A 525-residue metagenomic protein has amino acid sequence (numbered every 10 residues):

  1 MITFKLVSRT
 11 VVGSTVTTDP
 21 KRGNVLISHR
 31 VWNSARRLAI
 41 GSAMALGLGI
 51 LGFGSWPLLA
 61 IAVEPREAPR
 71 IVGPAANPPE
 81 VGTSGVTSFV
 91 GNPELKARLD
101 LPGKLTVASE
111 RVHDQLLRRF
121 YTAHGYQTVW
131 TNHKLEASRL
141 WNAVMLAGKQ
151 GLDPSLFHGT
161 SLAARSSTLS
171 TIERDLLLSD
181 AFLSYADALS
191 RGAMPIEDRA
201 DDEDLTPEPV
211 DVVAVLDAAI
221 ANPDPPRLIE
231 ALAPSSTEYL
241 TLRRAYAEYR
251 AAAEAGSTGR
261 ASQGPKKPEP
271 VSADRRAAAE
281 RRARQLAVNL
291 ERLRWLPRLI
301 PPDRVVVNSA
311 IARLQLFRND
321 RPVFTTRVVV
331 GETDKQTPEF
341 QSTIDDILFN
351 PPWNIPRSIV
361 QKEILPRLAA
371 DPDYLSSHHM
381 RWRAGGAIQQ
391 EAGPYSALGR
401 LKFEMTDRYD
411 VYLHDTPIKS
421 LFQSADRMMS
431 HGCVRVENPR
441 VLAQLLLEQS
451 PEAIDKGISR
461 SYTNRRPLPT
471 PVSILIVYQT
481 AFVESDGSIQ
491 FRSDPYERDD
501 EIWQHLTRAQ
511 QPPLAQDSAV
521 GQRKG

Functional and structural regions predicted by a protein language model:
I2, I61-R111, L176, D180-S184 (+1 more regions): Well-ordered beta-sheet/strand-loop patches within structured domains
I2, T18-N24, R30, Q263-G264: Short, low-complexity interaction segments enriched in Ser/Thr/Pro/Gly
V7-V12, K21-M44: Bacterial N-terminal signal peptides that target proteins for export
T18, S28, G52-P57: Intrinsically disordered, low-complexity segments enriched in serine/threonine/proline/glycine and often basic
G41-S55: Bacterial N-terminal signal peptides
V63-L169: N-terminal, post-cleavage mature segments of outer-membrane and organellar outer-membrane proteins involved
K149-P207: Mature extracellular/secreted ectodomains of secretory-pathway proteins
